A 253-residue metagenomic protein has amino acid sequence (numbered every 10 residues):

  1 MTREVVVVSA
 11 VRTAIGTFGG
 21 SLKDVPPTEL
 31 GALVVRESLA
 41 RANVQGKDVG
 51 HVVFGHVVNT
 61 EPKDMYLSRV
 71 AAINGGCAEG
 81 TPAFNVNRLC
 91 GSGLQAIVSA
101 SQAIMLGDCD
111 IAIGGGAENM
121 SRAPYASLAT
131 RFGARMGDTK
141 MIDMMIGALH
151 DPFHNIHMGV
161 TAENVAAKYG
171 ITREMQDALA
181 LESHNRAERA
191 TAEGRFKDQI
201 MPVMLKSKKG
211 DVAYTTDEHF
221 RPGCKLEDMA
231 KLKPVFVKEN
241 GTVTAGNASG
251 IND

Functional and structural regions predicted by a protein language model:
M1-V57, E61-A71, G75, P82 (+2 more regions): Conserved active-site "lid/cap" helical segment
V11-A14, G55-T60, R88-S92, G116-A123: Acidic, glycine-rich active-site loops and adjacent beta-strand->loop/helix elements that engage anionic groups
R12-T13, K23-L33, R41, M175-N252: N-terminal extracellular/periplasmic Venus flytrap/periplasmic-binding protein-like
K47-G55, P82-N87, A112-G116, M175-E182 (+1 more regions): Beta-strand segments within the central parallel beta-sheet cores of soluble alpha/beta enzyme folds
H56-I111, P152-H157, G223-G250: Conserved catalytic cysteine-centered active-site region of acyl-thioester-dependent Claisen-condensing enzymes
N87-E118, A166-R195: Active-site-proximal alpha-helical scaffold in enzymes
I111-V165: Flexible glycine-/small-residue-enriched beta->alpha junction loops that bind anionic phosphate/pyrophosphate groups
